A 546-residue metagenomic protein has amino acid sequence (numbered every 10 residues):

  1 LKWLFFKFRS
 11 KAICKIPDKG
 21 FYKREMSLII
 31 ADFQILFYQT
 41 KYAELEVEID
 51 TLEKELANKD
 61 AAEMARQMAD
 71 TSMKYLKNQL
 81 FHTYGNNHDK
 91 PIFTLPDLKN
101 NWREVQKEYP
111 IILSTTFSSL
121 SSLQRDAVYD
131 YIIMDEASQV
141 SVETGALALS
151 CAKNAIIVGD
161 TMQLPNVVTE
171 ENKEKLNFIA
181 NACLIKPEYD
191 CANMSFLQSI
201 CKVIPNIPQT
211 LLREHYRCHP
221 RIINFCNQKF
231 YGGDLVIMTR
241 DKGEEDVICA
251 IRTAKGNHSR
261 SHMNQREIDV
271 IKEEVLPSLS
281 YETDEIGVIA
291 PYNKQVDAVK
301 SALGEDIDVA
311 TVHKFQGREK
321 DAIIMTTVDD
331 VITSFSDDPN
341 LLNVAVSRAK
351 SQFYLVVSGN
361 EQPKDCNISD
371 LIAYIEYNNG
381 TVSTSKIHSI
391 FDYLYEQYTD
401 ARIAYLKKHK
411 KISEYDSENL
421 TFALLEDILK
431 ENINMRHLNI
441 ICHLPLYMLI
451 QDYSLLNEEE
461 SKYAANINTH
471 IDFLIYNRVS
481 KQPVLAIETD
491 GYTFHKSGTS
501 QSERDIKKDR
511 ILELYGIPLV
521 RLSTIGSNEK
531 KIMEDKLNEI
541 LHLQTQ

Functional and structural regions predicted by a protein language model:
K2-V128: Conserved helicase NTPase catalytic core signature
W3, K7-C14, D18, D89-Y231: ASCE P-loop NTPase helicase motor core
V128-Y129, C151-N154, I204-Q209, I248 (+4 more regions): Short glycine-/polar-rich loops that comprise or flank the Walker A/P-loop and associated switch/sensor motifs
E171-T210, N227, D246, I332-N432: Helicase C-terminal subdomain and adjacent C-terminal extension
Y189, R260-I271, S417-T421, E529: Phosphate/oxyanion-binding active-site loops and adjacent basic polyanion-contact surfaces
G232-A302: Conserved helicase/translocase motor-coupling segment
V270, P277-G287, Q295-S347, S351-K364 (+1 more regions): Conserved helicase C-terminal RecA-like lobe
K386-Q546: Nucleic-acid endo/exonuclease domains
